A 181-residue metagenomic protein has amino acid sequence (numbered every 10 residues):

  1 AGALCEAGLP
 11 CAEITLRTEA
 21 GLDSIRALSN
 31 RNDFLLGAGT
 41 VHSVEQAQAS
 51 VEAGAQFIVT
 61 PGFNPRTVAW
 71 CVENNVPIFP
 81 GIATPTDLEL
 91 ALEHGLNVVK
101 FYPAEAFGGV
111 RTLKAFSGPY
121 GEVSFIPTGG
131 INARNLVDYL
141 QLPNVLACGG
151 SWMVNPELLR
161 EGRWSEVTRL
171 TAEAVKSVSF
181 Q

Functional and structural regions predicted by a protein language model:
A1-Q56, E73, E122, A133-R134 (+2 more regions): Conserved N-terminal beta1-alpha1 strand-loop-helix module at the mouth
P10-T18, F34-H42, A47, A55-N64 (+4 more regions): Catalytic beta/alpha-barrel core
A38-G39, P127-I131, C148-S151: Glycine-rich beta-strand-to-loop/alpha-helix junction loops that act as flexible
S43-A53, T86-H94, R111, S117 (+1 more regions): Catalytic cores of alpha/beta
F57, P61-T67, K100-V110, N144-E166: Glycine-rich phosphate-binding active-site loops on the catalytic face of alpha/beta enzymes
T67, C71, D87, L113: Aromatic/hydrophobic pocket-lining residues that form π-stacking "cages" and hydrophobic walls in ligand
G95-K100, T112, G121-E122: A contiguous pocket-lining binding segment that forms or flanks enzyme active sites
F107, A115-P119, T168: A charged, well-structured terminal subsegment
